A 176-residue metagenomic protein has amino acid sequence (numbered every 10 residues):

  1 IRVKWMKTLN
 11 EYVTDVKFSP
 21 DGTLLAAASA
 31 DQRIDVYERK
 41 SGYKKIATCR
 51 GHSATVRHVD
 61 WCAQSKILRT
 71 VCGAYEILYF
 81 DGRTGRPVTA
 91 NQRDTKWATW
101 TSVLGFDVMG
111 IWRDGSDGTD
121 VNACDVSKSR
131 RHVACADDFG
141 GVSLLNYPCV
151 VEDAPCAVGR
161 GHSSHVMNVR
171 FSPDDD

Functional and structural regions predicted by a protein language model:
I1-D176: WD40-repeat beta-propeller superdomains and closely related acidic/aromatic-rich repeat-like regions
